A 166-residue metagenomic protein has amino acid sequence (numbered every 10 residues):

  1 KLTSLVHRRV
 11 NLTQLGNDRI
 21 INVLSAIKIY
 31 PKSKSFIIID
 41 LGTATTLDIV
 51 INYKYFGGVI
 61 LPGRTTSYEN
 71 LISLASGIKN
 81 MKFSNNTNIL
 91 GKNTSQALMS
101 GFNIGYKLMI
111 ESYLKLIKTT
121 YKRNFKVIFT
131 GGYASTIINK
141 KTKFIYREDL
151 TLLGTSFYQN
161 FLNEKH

Functional and structural regions predicted by a protein language model:
K1-F36, N52-H166: Nucleotide/phosphate-binding catalytic cleft detector across ATP-hydrolyzing and phosphate-transferring enzymes
I38, T45-V50: Short beta-strand scaffold segments in enzyme catalytic cores
T43-T45, S135: Gly/Ser/Thr-rich loops at beta-strand to alpha-helix junctions that form or flank small-molecule/cofactor-binding
